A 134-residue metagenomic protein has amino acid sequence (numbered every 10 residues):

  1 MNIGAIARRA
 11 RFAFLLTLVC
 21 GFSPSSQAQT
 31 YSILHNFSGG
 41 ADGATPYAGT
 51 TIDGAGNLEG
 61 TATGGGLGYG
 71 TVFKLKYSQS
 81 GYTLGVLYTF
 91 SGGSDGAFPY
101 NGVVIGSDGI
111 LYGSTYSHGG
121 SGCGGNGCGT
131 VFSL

Functional and structural regions predicted by a protein language model:
N2-L134: Extracellular beta-propeller repeat domains
